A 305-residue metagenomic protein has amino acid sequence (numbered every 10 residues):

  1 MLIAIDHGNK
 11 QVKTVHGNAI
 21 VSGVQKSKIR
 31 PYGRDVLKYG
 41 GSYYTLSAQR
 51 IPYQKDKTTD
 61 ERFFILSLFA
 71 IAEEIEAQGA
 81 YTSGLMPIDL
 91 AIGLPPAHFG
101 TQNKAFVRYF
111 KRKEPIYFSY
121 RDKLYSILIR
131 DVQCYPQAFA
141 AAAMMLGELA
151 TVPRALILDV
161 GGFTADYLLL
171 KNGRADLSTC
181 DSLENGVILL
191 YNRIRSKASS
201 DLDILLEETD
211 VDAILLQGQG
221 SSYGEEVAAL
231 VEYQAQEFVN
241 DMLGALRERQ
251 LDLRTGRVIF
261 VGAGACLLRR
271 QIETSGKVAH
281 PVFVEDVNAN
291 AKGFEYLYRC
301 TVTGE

Functional and structural regions predicted by a protein language model:
M1-A155, R174-L189, T209-E305: Nucleotide/phosphate-binding catalytic cleft detector across ATP-hydrolyzing and phosphate-transferring enzymes
V160-D166: Ser/Thr-glycine-rich phosphate-binding loops at phosphate-binding pockets of nucleotides, nucleotide cofactors
Y167-N172: PRPP/pyrophosphate-binding module of the type I phosphoribosyltransferase fold
N192, S196-S199: Long, charge-rich alpha-helical interaction segments
L202-L206: Short, basic interhelical loop/turn and adjoining N-cap of the next helix at nucleic-acid- or acidic-partner-contacting
